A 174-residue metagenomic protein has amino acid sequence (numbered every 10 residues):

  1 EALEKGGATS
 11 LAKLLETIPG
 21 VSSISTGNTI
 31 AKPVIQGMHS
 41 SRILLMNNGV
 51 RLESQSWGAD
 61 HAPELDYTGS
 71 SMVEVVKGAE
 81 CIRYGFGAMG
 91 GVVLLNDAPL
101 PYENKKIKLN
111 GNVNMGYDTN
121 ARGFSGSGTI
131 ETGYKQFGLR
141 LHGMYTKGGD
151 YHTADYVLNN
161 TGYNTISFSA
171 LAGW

Functional and structural regions predicted by a protein language model:
E1-K5, A12: N-terminal periplasmic "start-of-domain" segments of outer-membrane beta-barrel proteins
L11-L14, A31-V34, M46, H61-P63 (+3 more regions): N-terminal periplasmic accessory domains that precede and gate Gram-negative outer-membrane beta-barrel machines
A12-S54: Extracytoplasmic beta-strand/coil segments of soluble accessory domains associated with Gram-negative outer-membrane
S25, M115-S125: Solvent-exposed loop/turn segments connecting transmembrane beta-strands in outer-membrane beta-barrel proteins
S40, L52, A98, D118-N120 (+2 more regions): Structural signature of outer-membrane beta-barrel domains
R51-A79: Short acidic/polar hinge/loop motifs at secondary-structure boundaries that mediate gating or recognition
A62-E64, D118-N120, L158-N164: Replace "Gram-negative outer membrane beta-barrel proteins" with "bacterial and organellar outer membrane beta-barrel
C81, L94, G111, G128-W174: Periplasmic-side early beta-strands and strand-to-turn transitions of outer-membrane beta-barrels
